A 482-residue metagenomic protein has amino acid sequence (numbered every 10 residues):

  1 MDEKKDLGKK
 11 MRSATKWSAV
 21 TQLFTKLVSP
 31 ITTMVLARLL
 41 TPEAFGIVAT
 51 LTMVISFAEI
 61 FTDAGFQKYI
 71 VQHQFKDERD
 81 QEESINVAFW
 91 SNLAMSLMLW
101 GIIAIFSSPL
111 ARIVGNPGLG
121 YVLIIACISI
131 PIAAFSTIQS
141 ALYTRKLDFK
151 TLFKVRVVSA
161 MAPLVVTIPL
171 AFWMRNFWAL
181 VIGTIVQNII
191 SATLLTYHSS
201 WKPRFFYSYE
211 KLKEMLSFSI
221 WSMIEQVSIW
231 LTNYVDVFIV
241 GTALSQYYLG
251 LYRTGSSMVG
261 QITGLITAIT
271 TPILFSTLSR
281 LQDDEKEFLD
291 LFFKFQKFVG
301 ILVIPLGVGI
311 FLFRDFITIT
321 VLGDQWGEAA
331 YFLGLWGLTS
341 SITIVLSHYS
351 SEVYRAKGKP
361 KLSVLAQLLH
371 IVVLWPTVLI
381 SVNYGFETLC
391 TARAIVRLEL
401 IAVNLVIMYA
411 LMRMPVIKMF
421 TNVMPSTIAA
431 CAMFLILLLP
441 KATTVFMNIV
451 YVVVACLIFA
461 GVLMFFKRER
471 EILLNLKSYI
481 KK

Functional and structural regions predicted by a protein language model:
M1-L7, K150, T193-Y234, F238 (+4 more regions): Interhelical loop/hinge segments that connect adjacent transmembrane helices in multipass membrane
M1-S29, K68-V71, E82-W90, L119 (+6 more regions): N-terminal membrane topogenesis motif
D2-K5, Y409, M414-V416, V423-M424 (+1 more regions): Membrane-proximal transmembrane or re-entrant/amphipathic helices at the cytosolic face
L7-F66, S91-P109, S129, S159-L164 (+4 more regions): Signature of the first transmembrane helix
G8-R12, Y69-Q72, P131-V155, W173 (+5 more regions): Membrane-interface junctions at transmembrane-helix termini in multi-pass inner-membrane proteins
A14-S29, L180-Q187, S191, L195 (+5 more regions): Transmembrane helical elements of multi-pass membrane transporters/channels
T62-R79, T144-R145, G255, V259-V303 (+1 more regions): Helix-loop junctions and terminal segments of transmembrane helices in multi-pass membrane transport/translocation
G120, I124-C127, K154-S200, E214-F218 (+6 more regions): Hydrophobic alpha-helical transmembrane segments
